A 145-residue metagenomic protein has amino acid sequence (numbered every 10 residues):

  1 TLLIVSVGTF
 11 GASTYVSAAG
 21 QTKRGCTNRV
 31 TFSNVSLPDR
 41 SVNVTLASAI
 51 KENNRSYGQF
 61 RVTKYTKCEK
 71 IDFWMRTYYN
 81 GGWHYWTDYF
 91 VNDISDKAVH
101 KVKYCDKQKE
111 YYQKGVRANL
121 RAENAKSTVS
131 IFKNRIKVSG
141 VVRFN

Functional and structural regions predicted by a protein language model:
T1-K51: N-terminal prepro-regions of secreted/extracellular proteins
R29, S41-T45, R55-Q59, K97-K101 (+1 more regions): Intrinsic-disorder/low-complexity, polar/charged segments enriched in Ser/Thr/Lys/Arg/Asp/Glu/Gln
V44-N54, D106-Y112: Extracellular and analogous surface-interaction loops
I50-E69: Beta-rich globular "head" domains
Y57-F60, Q108-K126: Noncatalytic modules at the cell exterior or secretory-pathway interfaces, chiefly beta-strand-rich lectin/adhesion
C68-G82: Short, surface-exposed beta-strand/strand-loop-strand elements in extracellular ectodomains
I71-D72, K126-F144: Edge beta-strands of jelly-roll/beta-sandwich modules across compartments, strongly enriched in secreted/luminal
W83-H100: Solvent-exposed serine/threonine-rich low-complexity stretches and specific carbohydrate-binding patches
